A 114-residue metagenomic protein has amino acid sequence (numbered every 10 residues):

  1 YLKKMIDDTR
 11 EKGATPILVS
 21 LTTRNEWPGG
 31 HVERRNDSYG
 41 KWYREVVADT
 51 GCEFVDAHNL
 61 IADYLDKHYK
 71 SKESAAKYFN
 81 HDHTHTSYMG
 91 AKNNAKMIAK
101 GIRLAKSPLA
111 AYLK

Functional and structural regions predicted by a protein language model:
Y1-Y88, K92, K96-K114: Alpha-helical cap/lid subdomain in secreted, periplasmic, or secretory-pathway luminal O-acyl-processing enzymes
